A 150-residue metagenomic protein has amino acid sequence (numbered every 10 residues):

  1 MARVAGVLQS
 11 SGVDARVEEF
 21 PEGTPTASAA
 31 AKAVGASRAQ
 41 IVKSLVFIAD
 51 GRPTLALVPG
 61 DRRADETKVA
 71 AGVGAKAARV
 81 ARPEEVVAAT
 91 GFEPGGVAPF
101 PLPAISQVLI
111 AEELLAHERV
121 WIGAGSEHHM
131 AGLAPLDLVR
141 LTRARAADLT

Functional and structural regions predicted by a protein language model:
M1-T150: Extended, low-hydrophobicity, polar/charged segments
